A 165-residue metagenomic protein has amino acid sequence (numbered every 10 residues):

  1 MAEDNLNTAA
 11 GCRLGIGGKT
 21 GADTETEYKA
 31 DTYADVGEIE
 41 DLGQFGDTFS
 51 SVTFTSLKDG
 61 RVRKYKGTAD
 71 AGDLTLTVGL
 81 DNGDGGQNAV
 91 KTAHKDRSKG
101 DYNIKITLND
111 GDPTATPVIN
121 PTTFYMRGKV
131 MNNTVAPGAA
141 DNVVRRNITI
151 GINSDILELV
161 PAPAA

Functional and structural regions predicted by a protein language model:
M1-E3, D73-H94: Charged, amphipathic alpha-helical segments
M1-E40, D155-A165: Polar/acidic, low-complexity leader/linker segments enriched in S/T/G and N/D
A2-G18, D35, G43-G46, A71-G72 (+3 more regions): Surface-exposed molecular-recognition determinants
D23-D31, V52-G67, D84-A89, T114-V118 (+1 more regions): Surface-exposed ligand/attachment interfaces on beta-rich extracellular proteins
R63-D84, N142-I156: Oligomerization/assembly interface segments of phage tail-like spikes and tubes
N88-R97, V118-T122: "Short basic amphipathic alpha-helical interaction patches in structured regions
G100-T107: A short, Trp-centered hydrophobic/proline-enriched beta-strand micro-motif
N109-I156: Short beta-strand and beta-hairpin "edge-sheet" elements
